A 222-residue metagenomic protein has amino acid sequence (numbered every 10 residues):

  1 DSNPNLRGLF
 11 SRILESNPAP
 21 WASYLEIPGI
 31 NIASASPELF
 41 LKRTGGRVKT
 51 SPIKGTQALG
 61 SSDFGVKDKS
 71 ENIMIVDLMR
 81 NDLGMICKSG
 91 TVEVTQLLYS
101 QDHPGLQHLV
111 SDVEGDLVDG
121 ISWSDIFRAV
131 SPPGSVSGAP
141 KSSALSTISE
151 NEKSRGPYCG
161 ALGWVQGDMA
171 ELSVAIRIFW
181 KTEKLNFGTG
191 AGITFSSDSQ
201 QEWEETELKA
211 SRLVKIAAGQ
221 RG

Functional and structural regions predicted by a protein language model:
D1-G222: Extended alpha-helical targeting/anchoring segments, especially N-terminal organellar/secretory targeting helices
